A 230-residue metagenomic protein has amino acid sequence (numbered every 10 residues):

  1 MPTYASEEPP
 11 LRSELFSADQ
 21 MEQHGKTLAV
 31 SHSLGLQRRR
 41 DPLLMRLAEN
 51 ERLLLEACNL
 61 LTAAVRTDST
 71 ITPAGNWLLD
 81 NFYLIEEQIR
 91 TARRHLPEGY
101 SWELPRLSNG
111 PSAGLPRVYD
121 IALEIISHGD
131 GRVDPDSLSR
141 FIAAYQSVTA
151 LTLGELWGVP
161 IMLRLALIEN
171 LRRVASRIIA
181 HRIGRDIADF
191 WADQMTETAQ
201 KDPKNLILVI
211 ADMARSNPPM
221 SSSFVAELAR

Functional and structural regions predicted by a protein language model:
P2-L115, R140, L165, D186-S222: ATP-dependent phospho-/nucleotidyl transfer catalytic cores
N59, R90, R94-P97, A150 (+2 more regions): Charged/polar positions within long, soluble alpha-helices
G114-L156, L163-A180: Active-site activation/catalytic loop segments of kinase-like enzymes and analogous catalytic loops in related
S223-R230: Bulky hydrophobic segments
